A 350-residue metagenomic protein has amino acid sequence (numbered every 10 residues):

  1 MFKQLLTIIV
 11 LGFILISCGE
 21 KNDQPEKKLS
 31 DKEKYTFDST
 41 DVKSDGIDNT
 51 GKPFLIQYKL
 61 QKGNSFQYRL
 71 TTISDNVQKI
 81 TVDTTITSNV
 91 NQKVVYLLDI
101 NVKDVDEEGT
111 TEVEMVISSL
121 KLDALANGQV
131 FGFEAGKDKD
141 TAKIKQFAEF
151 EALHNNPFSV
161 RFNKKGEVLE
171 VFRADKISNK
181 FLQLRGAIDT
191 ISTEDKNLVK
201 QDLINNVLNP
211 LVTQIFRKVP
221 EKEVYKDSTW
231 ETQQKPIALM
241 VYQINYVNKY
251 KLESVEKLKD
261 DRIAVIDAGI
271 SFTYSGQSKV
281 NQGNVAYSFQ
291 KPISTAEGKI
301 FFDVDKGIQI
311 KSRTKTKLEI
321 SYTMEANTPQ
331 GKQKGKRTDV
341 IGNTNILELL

Functional and structural regions predicted by a protein language model:
F2-I9: Sec-dependent signal peptide recognition, specifically the positively charged N-region followed immediately by
I14-S17: C-terminal motif of bacterial Sec signal peptides marking the signal peptidase cleavage site
E20-L350: Signature of exported/secreted
